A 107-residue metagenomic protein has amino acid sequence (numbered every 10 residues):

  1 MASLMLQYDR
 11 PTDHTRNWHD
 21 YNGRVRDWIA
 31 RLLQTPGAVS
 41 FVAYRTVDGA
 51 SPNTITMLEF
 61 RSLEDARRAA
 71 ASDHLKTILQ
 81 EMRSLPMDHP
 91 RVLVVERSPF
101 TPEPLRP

Functional and structural regions predicted by a protein language model:
M1-T54, R61-A69, L93-P107: Short S/T/G/P-rich N-terminal loop/turn motif that feeds into the first structured element of a domain
A38, L75-K76, D88: A general structural signal for well-ordered secondary-structure junctions
A69-L79: Short amphipathic alpha-helices in soluble, non-transmembrane regions that often serve as interface/regulatory elements
L79-R97: Conserved short beta-strand edge segments in small beta-sheet-based binding/regulatory domains
